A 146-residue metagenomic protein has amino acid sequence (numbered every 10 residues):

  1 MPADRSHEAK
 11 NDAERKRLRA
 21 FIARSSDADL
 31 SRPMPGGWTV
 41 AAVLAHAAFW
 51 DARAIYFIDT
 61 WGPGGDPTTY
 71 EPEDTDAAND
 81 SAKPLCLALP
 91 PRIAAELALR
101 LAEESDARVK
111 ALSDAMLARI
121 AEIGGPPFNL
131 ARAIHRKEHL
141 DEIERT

Functional and structural regions predicted by a protein language model:
M1-D27, A52-T60, I134: Alpha-helical bundle segments that constitute or directly flank the non-heme di-iron/ferroxidase center
M1-S6, R53-L101: Short, helix-capping/interhelical loops that line the mouth of catalytic, cofactor-, or ligand-binding pockets
A9, P33-A77, D114-T146: Short, contiguous alpha-helical
K10-A13, R17, E96-E104: A non-catalytic, amphipathic alpha-helix used as a structural packing/dimerization or gating element in enzyme scaffolds
K16, A23, A48-A52, E103 (+2 more regions): Solvent-exposed alpha-helix faces
R24-L30, K110-A118: Surface-exposed helix-capping loop/turn segments at secondary-structure junctions
L87-E103, G125-E138: Short flexible/disordered coil segments
L99, A107, D114: Cytochrome P450 catalytic core segment centered on helix I
